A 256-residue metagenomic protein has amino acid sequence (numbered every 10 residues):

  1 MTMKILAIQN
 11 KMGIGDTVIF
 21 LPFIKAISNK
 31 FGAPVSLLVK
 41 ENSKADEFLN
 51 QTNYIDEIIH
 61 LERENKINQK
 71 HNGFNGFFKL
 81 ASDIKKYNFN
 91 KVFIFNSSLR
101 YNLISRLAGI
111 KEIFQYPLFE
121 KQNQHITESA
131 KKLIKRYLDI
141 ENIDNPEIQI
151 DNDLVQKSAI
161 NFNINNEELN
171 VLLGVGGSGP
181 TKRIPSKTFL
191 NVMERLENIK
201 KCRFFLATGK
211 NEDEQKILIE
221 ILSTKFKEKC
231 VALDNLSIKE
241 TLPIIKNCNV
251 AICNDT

Functional and structural regions predicted by a protein language model:
M1-T256: Catalytic machinery of carbohydrate-active enzymes, primarily nucleotide-sugar-dependent glycosyltransferases
